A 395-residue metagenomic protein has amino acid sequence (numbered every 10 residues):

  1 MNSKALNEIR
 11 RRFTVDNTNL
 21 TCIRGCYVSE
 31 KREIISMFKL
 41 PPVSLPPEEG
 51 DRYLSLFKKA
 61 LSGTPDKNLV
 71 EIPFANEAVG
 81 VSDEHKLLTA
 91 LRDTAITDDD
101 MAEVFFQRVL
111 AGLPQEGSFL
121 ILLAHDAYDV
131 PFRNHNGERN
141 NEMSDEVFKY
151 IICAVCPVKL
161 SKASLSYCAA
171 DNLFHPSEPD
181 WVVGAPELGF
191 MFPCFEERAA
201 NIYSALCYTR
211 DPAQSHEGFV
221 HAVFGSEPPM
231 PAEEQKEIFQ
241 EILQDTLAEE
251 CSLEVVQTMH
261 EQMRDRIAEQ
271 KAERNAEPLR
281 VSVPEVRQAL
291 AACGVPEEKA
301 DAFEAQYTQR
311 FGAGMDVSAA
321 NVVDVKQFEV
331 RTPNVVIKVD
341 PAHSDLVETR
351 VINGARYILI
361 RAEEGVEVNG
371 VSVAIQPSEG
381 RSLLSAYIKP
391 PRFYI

Functional and structural regions predicted by a protein language model:
N2-N7, K31: Soluble regions of membrane-associated proteins that transit the secretory/organelle pathway
R11-R12, D16-K326: Long, hydrophobic alpha/beta structural blocks
L290-I395: C-terminal, beta-strand-rich globular interaction domains
